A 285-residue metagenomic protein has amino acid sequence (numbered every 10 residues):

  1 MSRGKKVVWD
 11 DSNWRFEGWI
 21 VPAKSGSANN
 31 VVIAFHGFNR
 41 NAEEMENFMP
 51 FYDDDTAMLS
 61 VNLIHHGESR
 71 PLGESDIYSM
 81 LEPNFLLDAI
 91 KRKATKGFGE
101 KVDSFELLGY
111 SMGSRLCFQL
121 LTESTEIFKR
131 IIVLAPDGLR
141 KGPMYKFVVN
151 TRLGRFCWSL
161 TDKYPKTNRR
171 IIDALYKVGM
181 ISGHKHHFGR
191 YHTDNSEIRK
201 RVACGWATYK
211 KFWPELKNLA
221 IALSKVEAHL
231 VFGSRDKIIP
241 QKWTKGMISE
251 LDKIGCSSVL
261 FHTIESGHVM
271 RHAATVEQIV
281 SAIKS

Functional and structural regions predicted by a protein language model:
V21-R70: Conserved HGGG/HGGXW glycine-rich cap/lid loop of the alpha/beta-hydrolase fold
L63-L108: Active-site loop/oxyanion-hole signature of alpha/beta-hydrolase fold enzymes
G109-G113, C117: Gly/Ala-rich beta-loop-alpha elbow adjacent to hydrolase catalytic centers
T122, R130-L160: Flexible "cap/lid" loop of the alpha/beta hydrolase fold
D162-A222: Conserved alpha/beta-hydrolase catalytic His-Asp/Glu region
S224, L230-F232, D236: Short beta-strand/loop motif that positions the catalytic acidic residue of the alpha/beta-hydrolase fold
K237-G246: Conserved alpha/beta-hydrolase "acid-adjacent" motif
I238, T263-V276: Catalytic histidine-centered segment of alpha/beta-hydrolase-like enzymes
